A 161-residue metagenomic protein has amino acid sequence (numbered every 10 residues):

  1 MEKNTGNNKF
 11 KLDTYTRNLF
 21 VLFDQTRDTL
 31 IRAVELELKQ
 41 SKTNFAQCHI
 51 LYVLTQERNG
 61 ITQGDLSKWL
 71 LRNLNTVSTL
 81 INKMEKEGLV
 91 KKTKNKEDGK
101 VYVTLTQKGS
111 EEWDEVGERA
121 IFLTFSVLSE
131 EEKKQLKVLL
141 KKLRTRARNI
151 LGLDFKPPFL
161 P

Functional and structural regions predicted by a protein language model:
M1-K11, K133-P161: C-terminal regulatory/oligomerization modules of transcriptional regulators
M1-S41: N-terminal leader segment of winged-helix/HTH proteins
R27, R58, W113, R144-A147: A structural signal for well-ordered alpha-helices, especially hydrophobic packing surfaces of coiled-coils
D28, R32-T76: N-terminal helix-turn-helix DNA-binding core of bacterial DNA-binding proteins
W69, K86-L89, R146: Residue cluster at the C-terminal edge of the helix-turn-helix DNA-binding motif
N82-K141: Charged, amphipathic alpha-helical coiled-coil/dimerization segments
